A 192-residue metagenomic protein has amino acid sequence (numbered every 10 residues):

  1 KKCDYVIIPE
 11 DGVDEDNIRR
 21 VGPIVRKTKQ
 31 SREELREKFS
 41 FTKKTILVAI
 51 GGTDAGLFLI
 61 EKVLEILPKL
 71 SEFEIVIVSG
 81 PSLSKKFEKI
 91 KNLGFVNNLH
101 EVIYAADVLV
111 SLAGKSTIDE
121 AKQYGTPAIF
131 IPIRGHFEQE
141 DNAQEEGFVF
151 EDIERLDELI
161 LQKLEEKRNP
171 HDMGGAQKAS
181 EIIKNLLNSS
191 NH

Functional and structural regions predicted by a protein language model:
K1-D54: A nucleotide-sugar donor-handling region in carbohydrate enzymes
Y5-I8, R19-V21, V76, K91-L93 (+2 more regions): Hydrophobic/aromatic beta-strand patches that form the interior of the parallel beta-sheet core in alpha/beta enzyme
E10-R19, P81-I90, A121: Short loop/helix-cap segments at secondary-structure boundaries that form the rim of catalytic
D16-K27, F87-V96, G147-V149: Active-site regions of enzymes building and remodeling cell-envelope glycoconjugates
E33-V108: Donor-nucleotide binding loops and adjacent catalytic segments primarily of GT-B fold Leloir glycosyltransferases
K91, Q123-K163: Nucleotide-sugar donor-binding patch of glycosyltransferase catalytic domains
N97-D141: A donor-sugar binding/catalytic signature common to diverse glycosyltransferases and related nucleotide-sugar
E158-Q162, H171-H192: C-terminal alpha-helical cap of glycosyltransferases
